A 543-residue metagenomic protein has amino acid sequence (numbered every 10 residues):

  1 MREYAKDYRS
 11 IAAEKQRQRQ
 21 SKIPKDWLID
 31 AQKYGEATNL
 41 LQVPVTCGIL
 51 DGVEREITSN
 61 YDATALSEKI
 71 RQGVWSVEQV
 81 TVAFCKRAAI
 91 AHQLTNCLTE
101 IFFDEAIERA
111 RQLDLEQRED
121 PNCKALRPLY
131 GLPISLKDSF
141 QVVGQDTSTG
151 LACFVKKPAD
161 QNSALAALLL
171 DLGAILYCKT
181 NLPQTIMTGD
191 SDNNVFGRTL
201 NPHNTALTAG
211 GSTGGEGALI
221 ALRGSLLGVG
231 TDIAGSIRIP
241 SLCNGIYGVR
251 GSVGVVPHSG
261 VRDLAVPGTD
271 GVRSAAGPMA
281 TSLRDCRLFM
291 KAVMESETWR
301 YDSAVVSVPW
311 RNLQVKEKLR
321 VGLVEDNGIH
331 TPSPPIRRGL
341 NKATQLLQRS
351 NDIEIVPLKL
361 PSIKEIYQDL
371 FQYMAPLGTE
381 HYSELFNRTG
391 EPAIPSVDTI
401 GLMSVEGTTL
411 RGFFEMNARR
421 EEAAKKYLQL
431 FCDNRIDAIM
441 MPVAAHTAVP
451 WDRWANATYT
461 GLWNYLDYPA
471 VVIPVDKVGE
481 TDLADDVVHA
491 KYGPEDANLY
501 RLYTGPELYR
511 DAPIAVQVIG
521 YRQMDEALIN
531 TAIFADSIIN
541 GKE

Functional and structural regions predicted by a protein language model:
M1-I49, G268, T281-S307, R311-L313 (+3 more regions): Acidic-enriched catalytic cores of C-N bond-cleaving enzymes acting on peptides and small amides
M1-L115, E325, Q345, R349-D352 (+1 more regions): An N-terminal boundary/leader segment
P44-L50, E54, L129-A152, N312-V324 (+3 more regions): Short helix-loop capping/hinge segments that flank enzyme active sites or metal/cofactor-binding pockets
V74, A91-F154: N-terminal, positively charged, Ser/Thr/Ala/Gly-biased leader segments that form transit/presequence-like amphipathic
V77-T81, R111, P332-K359, S383-A393 (+2 more regions): Acyltransferase
I90, A167, D171, A221-V324 (+7 more regions): Structural helix-boundary/capping segments
L126-A276, V324-D326, P376, I439-N456 (+1 more regions): Short glycine/serine-rich loop/turn segments
